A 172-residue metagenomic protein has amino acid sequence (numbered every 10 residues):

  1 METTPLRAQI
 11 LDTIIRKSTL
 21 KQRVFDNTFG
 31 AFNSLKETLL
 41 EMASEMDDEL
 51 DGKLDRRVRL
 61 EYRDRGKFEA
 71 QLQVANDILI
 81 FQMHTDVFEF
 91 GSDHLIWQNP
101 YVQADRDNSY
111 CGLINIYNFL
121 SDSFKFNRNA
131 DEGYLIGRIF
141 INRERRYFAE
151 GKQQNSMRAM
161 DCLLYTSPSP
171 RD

Functional and structural regions predicted by a protein language model:
M1-K21: N-terminal, Lys/Arg- and Ser/Thr-rich interaction peptides
L6-R7, I15-R16, L54-R56, R63-D64 (+1 more regions): Short secondary-structure boundary micro-motifs
S18-E37: A short, highly charged nucleic-acid-interacting micro-segment common to nuclease and nuclease-linked defense proteins
F32-G66: Short N-terminal edge-element motif at the start of the domain
R59-N155: Hydrophobic-cavity lipid-handling domains and compact docking modules
A159-M160, L164: Elongated scaffolding segments in large macromolecular assemblies, built predominantly from amphipathic alpha-helices
Y165-D172: Conserved small/polar residues in nucleotide/adenosyl-binding loops
